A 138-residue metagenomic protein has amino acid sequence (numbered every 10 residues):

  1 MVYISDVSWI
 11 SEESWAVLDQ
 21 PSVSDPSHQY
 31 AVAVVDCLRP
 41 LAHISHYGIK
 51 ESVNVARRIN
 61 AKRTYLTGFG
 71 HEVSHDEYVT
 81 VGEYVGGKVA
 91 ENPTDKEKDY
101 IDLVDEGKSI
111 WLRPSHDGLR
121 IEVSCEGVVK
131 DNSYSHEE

Functional and structural regions predicted by a protein language model:
M1-D6: Conserved beta-strand hairpin/beta-sheet module of binuclear metal-dependent hydrolase folds, prominently
S11-E138: Binuclear metal-ion centers of metallo-dependent hydrolases, dominated by the metallo-beta-lactamase
